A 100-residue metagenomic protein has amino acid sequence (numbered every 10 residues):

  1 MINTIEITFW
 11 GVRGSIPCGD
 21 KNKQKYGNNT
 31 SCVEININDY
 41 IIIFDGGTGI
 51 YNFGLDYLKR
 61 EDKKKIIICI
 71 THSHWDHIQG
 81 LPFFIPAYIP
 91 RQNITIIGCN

Functional and structural regions predicted by a protein language model:
I2-E61: Conserved beta-strand hairpin/beta-sheet module of binuclear metal-dependent hydrolase folds, prominently
T48-I97: Active-site metal-binding motif and surrounding structural segment of the metallo-beta-lactamase
